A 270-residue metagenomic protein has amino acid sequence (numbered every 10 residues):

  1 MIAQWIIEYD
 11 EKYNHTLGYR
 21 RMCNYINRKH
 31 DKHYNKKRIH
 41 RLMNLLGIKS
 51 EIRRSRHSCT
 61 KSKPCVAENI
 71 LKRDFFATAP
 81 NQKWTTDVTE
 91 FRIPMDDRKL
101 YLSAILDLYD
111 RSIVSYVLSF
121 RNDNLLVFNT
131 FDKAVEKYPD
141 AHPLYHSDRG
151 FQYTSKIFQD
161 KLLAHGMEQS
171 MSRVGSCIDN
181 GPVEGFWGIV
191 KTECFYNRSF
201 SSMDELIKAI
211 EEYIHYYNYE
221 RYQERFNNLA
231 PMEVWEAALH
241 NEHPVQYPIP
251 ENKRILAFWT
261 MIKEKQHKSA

Functional and structural regions predicted by a protein language model:
M1-A79, S176, M232-L239, N252: Basic, flexible linker segments flanking DNA-binding modules in nucleic acid-interacting mobile-element proteins
N14, D31, F76, M95 (+3 more regions): Conserved, non-catalytic sequence blocks in retroelement Pol enzymes and Pol-derived host proteins
K32, K36-A104, F128-N129, D140-P143 (+1 more regions): Mobile-element integrase/transposase regions, centering on the N-terminal DNA-binding/Zn-coordinating module
T60-S62, S147-R149, S155-F158, Q169-K191 (+2 more regions): RNase H-like two-metal-ion nuclease catalytic core shared by retroviral integrases and related mobile-element nucleases
R98, Y116-Y138: Active-site beta-loop-alpha junctions of metal-dependent nucleic acid enzymes, especially the RNase H-like/DDE
D110-Y116, Q169-S172, Y196-N197: Short small-residue beta-strand/loop micro-motif enriched in glycine and branched aliphatics
L163-M167, I189-A270: C-terminal domain-tail junction helix/linker
